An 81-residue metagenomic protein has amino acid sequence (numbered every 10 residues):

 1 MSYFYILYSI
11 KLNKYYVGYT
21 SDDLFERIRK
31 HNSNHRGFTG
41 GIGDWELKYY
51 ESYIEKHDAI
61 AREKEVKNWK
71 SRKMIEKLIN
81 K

Functional and structural regions predicted by a protein language model:
M1-R36, G40-E46, Y50, I54-K67 (+2 more regions): GIY-YIG nuclease catalytic motif and its immediate N-terminal context
